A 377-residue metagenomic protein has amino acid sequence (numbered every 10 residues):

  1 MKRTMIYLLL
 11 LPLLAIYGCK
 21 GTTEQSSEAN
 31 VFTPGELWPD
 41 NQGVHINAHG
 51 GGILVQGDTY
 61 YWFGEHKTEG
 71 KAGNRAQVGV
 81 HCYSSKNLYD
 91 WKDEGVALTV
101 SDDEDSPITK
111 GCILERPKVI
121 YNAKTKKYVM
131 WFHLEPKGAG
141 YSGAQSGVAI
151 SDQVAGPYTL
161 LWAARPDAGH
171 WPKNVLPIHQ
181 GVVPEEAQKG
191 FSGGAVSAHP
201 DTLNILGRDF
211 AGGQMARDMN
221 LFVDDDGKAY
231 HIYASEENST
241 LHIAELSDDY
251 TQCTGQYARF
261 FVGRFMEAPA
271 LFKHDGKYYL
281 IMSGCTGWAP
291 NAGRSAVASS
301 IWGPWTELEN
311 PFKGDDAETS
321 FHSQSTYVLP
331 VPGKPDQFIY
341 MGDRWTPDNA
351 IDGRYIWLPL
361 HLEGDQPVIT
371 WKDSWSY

Functional and structural regions predicted by a protein language model:
M1-I6: Positively charged n-region of N-terminal signal peptides that target proteins for export
Y7-I16: Bacterial N-terminal signal peptides
C19-Y377: Carbohydrate-active catalytic/glycan-binding domains of CAZyme proteins, especially the secreted or lumenal ectodomains
